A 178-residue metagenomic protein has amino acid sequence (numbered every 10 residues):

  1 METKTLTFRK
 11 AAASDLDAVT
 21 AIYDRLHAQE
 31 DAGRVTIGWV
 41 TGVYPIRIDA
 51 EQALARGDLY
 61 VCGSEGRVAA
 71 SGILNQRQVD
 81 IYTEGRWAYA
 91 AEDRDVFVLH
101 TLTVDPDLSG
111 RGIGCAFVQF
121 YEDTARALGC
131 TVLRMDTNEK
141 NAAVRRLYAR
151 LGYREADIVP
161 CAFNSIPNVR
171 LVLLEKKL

Functional and structural regions predicted by a protein language model:
M1-D17: Conserved N-terminal entry element of GNAT/NAT acetyltransferase domains
T20, H27-D49: Conserved GNAT-fold acetyl-CoA-binding loop/helix
I48-V61, R77-I81, V98: A short helix-loop-beta-strand connector motif used in the catalytic cores of GNAT acetyltransferases and, in some
G57-G72: Conserved beta-hairpin
I73-T101, S109, A162-P167: Conserved acyl-donor/pantetheine-binding loop and adjacent beta-alpha core of acyl/acetyltransferases and related
A91-D93, N138-A142, A149-L151, P160-L178: C-terminal "cap" of GNAT-fold acetyltransferases
V104, G110-D123, R146, R150: Conserved acetyl-CoA-binding loop-helix of GNAT-fold acetyltransferases
V118, A125-D136: Conserved GNAT acetyl-CoA-binding A-motif
